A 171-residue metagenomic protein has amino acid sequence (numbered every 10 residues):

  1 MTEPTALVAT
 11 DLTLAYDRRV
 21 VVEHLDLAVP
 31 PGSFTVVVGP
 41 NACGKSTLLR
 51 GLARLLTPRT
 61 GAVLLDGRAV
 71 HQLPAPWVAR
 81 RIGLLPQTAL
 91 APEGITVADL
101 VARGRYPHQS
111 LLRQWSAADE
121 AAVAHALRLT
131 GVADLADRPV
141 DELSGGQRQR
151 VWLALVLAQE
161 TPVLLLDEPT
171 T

Functional and structural regions predicted by a protein language model:
L7, V21-H24: Conserved structural motif at the start of ABC-family nucleotide-binding domains
V38-P40: The feature captures the beta-strand-to-loop junction immediately N-terminal to the Walker
A53: Helix-to-loop junction immediately C-terminal to a conserved catalytic motif
G61-A69, V78: Conserved ABC transporter NBD signature motif
A102, A117-L135: Conserved ABC ATPase "signature" region
Q114, P139-L143, Q147: Conserved ABC ATPase signature
L164-E168: Catalytic Walker B motif of ABC-type/P-loop ATPase nucleotide-binding domains
